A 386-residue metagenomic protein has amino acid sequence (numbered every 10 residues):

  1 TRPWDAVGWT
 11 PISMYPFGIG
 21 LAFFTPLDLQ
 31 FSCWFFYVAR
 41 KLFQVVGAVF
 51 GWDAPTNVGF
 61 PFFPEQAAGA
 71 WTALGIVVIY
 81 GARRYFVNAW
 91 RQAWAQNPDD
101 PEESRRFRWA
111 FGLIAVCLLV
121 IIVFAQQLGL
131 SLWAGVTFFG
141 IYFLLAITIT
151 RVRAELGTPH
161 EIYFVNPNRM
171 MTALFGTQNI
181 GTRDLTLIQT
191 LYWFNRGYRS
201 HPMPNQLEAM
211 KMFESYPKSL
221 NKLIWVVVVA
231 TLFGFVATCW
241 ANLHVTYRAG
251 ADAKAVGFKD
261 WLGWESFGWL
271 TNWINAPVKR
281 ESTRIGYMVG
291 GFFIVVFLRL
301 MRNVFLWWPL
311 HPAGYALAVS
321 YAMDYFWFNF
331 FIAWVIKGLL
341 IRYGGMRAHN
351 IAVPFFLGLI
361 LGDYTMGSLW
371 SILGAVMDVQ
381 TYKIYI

Functional and structural regions predicted by a protein language model:
T1-I386: Alpha-helical multipass membrane-protein architecture
